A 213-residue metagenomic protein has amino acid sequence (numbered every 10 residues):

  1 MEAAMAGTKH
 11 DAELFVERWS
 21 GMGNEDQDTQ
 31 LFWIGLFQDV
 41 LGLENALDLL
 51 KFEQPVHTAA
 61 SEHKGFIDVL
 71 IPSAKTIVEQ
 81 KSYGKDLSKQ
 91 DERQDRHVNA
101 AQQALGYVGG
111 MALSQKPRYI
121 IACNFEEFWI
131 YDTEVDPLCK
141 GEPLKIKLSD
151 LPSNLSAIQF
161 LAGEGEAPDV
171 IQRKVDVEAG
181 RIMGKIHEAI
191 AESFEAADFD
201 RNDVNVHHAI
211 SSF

Functional and structural regions predicted by a protein language model:
M1-G23, A60-H63, A74-T76, Q80-F213: Short, basic/polar, glycine-containing "phosphate-handling" surface segments that engage DNA
V16-E53: Acidic-basic catalytic patches of nuclease active cores, encompassing PD-(D/E)XK and other metal-cofactor nuclease
T29-L31, D48-L49, V56-T58, V98-A101 (+1 more regions): A short linear-motif detector with a strong N-terminal bias
L43-A74: Active-site metal-binding core of divalent-cation-utilizing nuclease and nuclease-like domains
